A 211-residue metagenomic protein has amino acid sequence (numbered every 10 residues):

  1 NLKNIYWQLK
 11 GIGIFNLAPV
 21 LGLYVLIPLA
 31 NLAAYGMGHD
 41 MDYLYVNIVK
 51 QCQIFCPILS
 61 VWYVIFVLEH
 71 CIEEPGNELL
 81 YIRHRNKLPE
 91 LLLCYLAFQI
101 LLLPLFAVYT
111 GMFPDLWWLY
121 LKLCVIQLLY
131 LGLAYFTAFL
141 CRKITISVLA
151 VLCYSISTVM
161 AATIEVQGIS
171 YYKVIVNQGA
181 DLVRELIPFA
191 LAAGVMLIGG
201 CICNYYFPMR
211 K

Functional and structural regions predicted by a protein language model:
N1-L23, T137: Aromatic- and glycine-rich beta-strand/loop motifs that create alpha-glucan
F15-L29, P57, Y95-P104, A192-L197: Alpha-helical transmembrane segments
L17-G22, L92, Y120-L121, V148-L149 (+2 more regions): Hydrophobic alpha-helical transmembrane segments
Y24-I27, L59-W62, L131, S155 (+1 more regions): Alpha-helical transmembrane segments
L32-E69, E90-L152: Secretory targeting signals
Y35-Y43, C141-K211: Terminal transmembrane helical anchor/hairpin motif
L79-K87: Short helix-to-coil transition segments within interhelical loops that connect adjacent transmembrane helices
